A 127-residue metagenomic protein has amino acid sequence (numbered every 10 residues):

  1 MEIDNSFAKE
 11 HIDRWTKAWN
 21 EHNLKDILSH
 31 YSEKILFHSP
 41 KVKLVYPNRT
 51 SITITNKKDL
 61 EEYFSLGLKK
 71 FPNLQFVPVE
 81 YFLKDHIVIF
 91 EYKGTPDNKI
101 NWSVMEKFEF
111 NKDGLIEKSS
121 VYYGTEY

Functional and structural regions predicted by a protein language model:
M1-E33: Short, low-complexity N-terminal intrinsically disordered segments enriched in polar/charged residues
E2-I3, E61, S65-Y127: A beta-strand edge to alpha-helix "cap/lid" segment located at domain peripheries
N5, S32-Y81: A solvent-exposed, acidic/Ser-Thr-rich amphipathic alpha-helical stretch
F7, D13, T53-I54, N98: Short leucine-rich amphipathic alpha-helices used at interfaces
A18, L28, S32, F37 (+2 more regions): Secondary-structure boundary/capping motif
